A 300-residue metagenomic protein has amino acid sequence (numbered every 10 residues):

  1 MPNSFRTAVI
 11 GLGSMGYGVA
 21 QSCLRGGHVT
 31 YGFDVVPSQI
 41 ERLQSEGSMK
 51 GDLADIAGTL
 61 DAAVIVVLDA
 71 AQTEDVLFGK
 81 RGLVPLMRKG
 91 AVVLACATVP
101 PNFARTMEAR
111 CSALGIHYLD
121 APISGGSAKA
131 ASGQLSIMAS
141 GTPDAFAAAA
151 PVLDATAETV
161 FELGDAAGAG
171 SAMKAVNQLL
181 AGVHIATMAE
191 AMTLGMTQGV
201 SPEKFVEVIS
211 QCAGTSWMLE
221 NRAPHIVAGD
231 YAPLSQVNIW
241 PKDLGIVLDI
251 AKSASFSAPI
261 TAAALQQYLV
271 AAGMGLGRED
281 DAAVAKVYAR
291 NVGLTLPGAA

Functional and structural regions predicted by a protein language model:
M1-V66, A91: NAD(P)+-binding Rossmann beta1-loop-alpha1 motif at the extreme N-terminus of oxidoreductases
T7, T98-Q178, G182: Rossmann-fold dinucleotide-binding core
G11, E203-Q211, A262-Q266: Beta-strand segments within the central parallel beta-sheet cores of soluble alpha/beta enzyme folds
T30, K50, H117-L119, V160 (+2 more regions): Hydrophobic beta-strand scaffold residues
L53-H117: Rossmann-fold NAD(P) dinucleotide-binding segment
G133, I137-S140, F161, A167-Q198 (+2 more regions): Active-site-proximal catalytic alpha-helix in oxidoreductases
S171, L180, T215-E279, A300: Interdomain hinge/lid region at the active-site interface of Rossmann-like NAD(P)-dependent oxidoreductases
